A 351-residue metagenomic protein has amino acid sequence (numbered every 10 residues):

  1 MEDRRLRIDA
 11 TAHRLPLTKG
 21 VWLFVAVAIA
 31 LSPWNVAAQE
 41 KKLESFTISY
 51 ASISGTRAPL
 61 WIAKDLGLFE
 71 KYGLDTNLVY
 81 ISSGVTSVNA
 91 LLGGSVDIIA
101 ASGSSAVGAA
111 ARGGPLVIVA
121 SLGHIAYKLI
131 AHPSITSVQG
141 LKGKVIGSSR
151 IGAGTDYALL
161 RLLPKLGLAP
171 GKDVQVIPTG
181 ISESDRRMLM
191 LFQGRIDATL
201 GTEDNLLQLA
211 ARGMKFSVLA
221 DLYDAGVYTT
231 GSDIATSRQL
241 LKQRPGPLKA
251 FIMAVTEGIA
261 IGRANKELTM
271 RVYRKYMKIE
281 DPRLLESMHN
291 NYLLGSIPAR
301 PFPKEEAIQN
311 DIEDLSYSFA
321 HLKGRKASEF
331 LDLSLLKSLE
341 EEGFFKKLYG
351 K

Functional and structural regions predicted by a protein language model:
M1-L17: N-terminal secretory signal peptides that target proteins for export/translocation
K19-S32: Bacterial N-terminal signal peptides
W34-A38: Sec/Tat signal peptide C-region and signal peptidase I cleavage site
Q39-E203, V218-Y228: Short, glycine-/small- and polar/acidic-enriched structural segments that line small-molecule recognition paths
G103-S105, P133, E183-K278: Pocket-lining segment of extracytoplasmic ligand-binding domains
G154-K172, M253-E286, L331-L339, G343: Ligand-binding clefts/hinges and TM-proximal coupling segments of bilobed small-molecule sensing domains
K242-G324: Secondary-structure end/capping motifs
I312-K351: Conserved C-terminal helix/tail region of periplasmic/extracytoplasmic solute-binding proteins
